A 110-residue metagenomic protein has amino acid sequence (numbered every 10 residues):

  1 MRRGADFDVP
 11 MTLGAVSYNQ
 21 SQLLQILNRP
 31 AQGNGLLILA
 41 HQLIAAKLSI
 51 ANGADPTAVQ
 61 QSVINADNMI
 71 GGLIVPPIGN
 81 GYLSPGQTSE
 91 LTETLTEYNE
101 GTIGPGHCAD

Functional and structural regions predicted by a protein language model:
M1-D110: Soluble extracellular-acting proteins and domains
